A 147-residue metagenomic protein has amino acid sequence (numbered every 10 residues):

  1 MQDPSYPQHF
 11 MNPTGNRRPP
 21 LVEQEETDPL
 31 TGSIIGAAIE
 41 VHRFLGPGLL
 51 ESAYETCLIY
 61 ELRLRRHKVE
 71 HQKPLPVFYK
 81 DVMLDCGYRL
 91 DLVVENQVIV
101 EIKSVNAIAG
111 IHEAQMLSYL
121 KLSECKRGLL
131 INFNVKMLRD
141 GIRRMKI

Functional and structural regions predicted by a protein language model:
Q2-K68, R139, R144-I147: Solvent-exposed, charged helical/coil patches that constitute nucleic-acid or partner-interaction surfaces
L30, Y54, L58, E95 (+2 more regions): Amphipathic alpha-helical interface surfaces
G46, L62, V69, L90-I108 (+1 more regions): Conserved catalytic cores of phosphodiester-cleaving nucleases, focusing on short active-site segments
R65-K80: A short acidic/basic microdomain associated with nuclease active sites
K73-L75, L90-L92, I142: A structural signal for short, well-ordered beta-strand segments
D81-V82, G141: Short, well-ordered secondary-structure micro-motifs
M83-Y88: A short, glycine/Asx- and small/polar-enriched loop/turn that sits immediately N-terminal to a beta-strand
K103-I147: Nucleic-acid nuclease catalytic cores
